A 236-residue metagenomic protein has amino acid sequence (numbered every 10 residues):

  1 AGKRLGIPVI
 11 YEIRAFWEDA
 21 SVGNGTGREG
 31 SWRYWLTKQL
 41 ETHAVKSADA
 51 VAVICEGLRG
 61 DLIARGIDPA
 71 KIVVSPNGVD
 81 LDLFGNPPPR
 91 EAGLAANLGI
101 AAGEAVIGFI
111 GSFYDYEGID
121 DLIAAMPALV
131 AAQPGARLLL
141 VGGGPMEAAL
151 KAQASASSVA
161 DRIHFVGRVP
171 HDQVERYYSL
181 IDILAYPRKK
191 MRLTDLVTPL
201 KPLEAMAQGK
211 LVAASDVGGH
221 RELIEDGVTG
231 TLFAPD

Functional and structural regions predicted by a protein language model:
P8-I10, E18-H43: Nucleotide-sugar donor phosphate/pyrophosphate-binding loop at the beta->alpha transition of glycosyltransferases
R28, G85-I100: A short helix/loop element that forms part of the nucleotide-sugar donor recognition site in Leloir-type
V45, R168-V169, R176-I181: Short alpha-helical donor nucleotide-sugar binding micro-motif in glycosyltransferases
G57, G78: Carbohydrate-associated surface elements
A101-P127, L139: Conserved donor-binding/catalytic core segment of Leloir-type glycosyltransferases
V141, A148-E175: Nucleotide-activated donor-binding/catalytic signature segment of Leloir-type glycosyltransferases, i.e., the conserved
Y186, E204-A207, L211-A214: Short hydrophobic beta-strand element within catalytic cores of glycosyltransferases and related nucleotide-activated
D226-G227, T231-D236: Conserved acidic donor-binding segment of nucleotide-sugar-dependent glycosyltransferases
